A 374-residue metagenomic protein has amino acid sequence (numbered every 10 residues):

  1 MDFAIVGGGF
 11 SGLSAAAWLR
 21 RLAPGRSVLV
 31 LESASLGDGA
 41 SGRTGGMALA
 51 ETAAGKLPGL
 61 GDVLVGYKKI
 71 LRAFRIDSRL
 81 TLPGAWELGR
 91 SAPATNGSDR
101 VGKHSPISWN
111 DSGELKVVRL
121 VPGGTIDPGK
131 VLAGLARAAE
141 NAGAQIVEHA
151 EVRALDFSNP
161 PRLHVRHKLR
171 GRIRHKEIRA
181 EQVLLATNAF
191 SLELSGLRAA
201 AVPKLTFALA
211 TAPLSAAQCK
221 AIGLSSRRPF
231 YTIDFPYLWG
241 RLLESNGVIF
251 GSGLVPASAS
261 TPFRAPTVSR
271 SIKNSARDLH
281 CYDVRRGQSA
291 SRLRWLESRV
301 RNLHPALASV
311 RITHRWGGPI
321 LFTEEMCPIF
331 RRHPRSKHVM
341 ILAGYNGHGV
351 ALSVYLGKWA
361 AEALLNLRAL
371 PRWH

Functional and structural regions predicted by a protein language model:
M1, L169-Q182: Core beta-strand elements of the Rossmann-like FAD/NAD(P) dinucleotide-binding domain in flavoenzyme oxidoreductases
M1-S11, L29: Beta1/beta-strand and adjacent pyrophosphate-binding region of the FAD-binding site in flavoprotein oxidoreductases
A15-W18, L22, A34, N159 (+2 more regions): C-terminal lid/capping helical subdomain adjacent to the catalytic/cofactor pocket in oxidative enzymes
R20-R43: Glycine-rich FAD pyrophosphate-binding loop
D38-G59: Glycine-rich active-site loop/strand segments that organize a redox cofactor
G46-A48, A73-T81, P160, E177-A217 (+2 more regions): Active-site substrate-recognition segment that forms the wall of the catalytic cavity or substrate channel
V65-R137, A142, E148: Flavin (FAD/FMN) cofactor-binding and adjacent substrate-gating region of FAD-dependent oxidoreductase domains
D111, Q145-R162: A conserved short coil-to-beta-strand element within the FAD-binding core of flavoproteins
